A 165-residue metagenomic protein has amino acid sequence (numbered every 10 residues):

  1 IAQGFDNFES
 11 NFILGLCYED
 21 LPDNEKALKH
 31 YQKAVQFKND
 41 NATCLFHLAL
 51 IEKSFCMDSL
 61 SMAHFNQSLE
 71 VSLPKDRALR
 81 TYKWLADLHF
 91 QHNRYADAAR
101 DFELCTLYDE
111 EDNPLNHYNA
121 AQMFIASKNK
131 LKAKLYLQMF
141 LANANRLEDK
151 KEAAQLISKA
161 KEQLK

Functional and structural regions predicted by a protein language model:
Q3, F37, V71-P74, Y108-D109 (+1 more regions): Structural marker of alpha-solenoid helical repeat scaffolds
E9, T43, R77-R80, P114-L115 (+2 more regions): Start-of-helix register in tetratricopeptide repeats
I13, H47, W84, N119 (+2 more regions): Canonical tetratricopeptide repeat
A126, L131-K165: Terminal, low-structured helical/coil segments at or just beyond the last alpha-helical repeat
